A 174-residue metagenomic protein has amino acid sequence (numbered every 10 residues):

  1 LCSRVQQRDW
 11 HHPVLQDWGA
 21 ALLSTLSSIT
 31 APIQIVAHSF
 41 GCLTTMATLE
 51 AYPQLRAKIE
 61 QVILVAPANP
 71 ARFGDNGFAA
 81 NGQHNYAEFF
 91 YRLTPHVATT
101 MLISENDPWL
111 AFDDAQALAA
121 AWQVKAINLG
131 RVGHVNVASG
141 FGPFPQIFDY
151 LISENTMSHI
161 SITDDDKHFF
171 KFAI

Functional and structural regions predicted by a protein language model:
L1-A31, I160, F170: Active-site catalytic motif of lipid deacylating hydrolases and related acyltransferases
Q7-W10, V62-R72: Active-site nucleophile loop of the alpha/beta-hydrolase fold
P13, V132-F144: Catalytic histidine-centered segment of alpha/beta-hydrolase-like enzymes
Q34-I35, V62: Conserved alpha/beta-hydrolase fold motif
V36-M46: Gly/Ala-rich beta-loop-alpha elbow adjacent to hydrolase catalytic centers
P95, T100-I103, D107: Short beta-strand/loop motif that positions the catalytic acidic residue of the alpha/beta-hydrolase fold
P108-D114: Conserved alpha/beta-hydrolase "acid-adjacent" motif
G140-I174: Catalytic active-site module of serine/aspartate enzymes centered on a nucleophile-bearing elbow/loop
